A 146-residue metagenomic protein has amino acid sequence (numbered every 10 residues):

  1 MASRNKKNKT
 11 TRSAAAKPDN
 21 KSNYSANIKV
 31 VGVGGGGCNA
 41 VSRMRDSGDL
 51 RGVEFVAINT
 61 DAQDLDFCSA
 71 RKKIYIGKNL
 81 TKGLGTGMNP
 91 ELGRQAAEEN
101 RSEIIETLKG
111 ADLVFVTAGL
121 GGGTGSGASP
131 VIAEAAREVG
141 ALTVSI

Functional and structural regions predicted by a protein language model:
M1-I146: Tubulin/FtsZ superfamily GTPase core signature
